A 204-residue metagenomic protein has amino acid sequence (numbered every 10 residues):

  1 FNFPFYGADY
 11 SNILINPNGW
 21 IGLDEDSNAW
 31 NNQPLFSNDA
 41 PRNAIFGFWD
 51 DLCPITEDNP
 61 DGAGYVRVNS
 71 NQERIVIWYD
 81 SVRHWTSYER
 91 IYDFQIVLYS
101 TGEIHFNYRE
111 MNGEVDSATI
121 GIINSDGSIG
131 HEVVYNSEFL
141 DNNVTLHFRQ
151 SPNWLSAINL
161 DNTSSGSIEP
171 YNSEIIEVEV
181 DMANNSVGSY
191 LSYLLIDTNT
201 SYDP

Functional and structural regions predicted by a protein language model:
F1-P170, I175-A183, Y193: Extracytoplasmic Ser/Thr/Pro-rich, glycosylation-prone low-complexity segments
N184-P204: Terminal connector regions
